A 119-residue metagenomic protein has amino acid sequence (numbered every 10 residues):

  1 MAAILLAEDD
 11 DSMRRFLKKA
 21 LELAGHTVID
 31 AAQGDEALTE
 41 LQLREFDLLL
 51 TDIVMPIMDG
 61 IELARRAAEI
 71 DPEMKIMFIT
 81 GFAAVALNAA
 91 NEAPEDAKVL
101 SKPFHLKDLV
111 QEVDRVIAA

Functional and structural regions predicted by a protein language model:
E8: Conserved acidic carboxylate
R15-L23: Charged docking surfaces used in two-component/phosphorelay signaling
D30-L48, E69: Acidic, metal-coordinating helix/loop segments flanking the phosphotransfer/catalytic sites of two-component signaling
Q33-E36, D59-L63: Acidic catalytic/metal-coordinating carboxylates
D52: Active-site residues of response regulator receiver
M55: Receiver (REC) domain active-site loop signature in two-component systems and cognate sites in sensor histidine kinases
E62, F82-S101, K107-Q111: Alpha4 helix (beta4-alpha4-beta5 surface) of REC/receiver domains from two-component response regulators
